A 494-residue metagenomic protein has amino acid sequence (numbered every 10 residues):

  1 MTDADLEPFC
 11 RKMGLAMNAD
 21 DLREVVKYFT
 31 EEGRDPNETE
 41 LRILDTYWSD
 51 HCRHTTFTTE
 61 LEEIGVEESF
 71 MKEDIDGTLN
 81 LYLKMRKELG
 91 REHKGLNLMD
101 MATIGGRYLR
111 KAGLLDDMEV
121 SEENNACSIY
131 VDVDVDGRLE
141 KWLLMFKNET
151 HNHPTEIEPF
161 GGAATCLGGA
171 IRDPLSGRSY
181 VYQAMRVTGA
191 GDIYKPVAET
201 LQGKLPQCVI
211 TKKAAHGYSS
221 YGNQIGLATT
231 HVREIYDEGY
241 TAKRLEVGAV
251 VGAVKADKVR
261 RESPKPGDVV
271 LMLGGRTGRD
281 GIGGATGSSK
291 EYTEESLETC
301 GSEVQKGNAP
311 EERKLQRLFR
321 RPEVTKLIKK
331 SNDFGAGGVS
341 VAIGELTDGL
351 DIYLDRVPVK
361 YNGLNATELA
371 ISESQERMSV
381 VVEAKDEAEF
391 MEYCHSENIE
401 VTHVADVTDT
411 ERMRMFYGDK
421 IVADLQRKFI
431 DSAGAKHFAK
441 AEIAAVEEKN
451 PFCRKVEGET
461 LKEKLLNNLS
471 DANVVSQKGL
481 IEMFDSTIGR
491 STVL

Functional and structural regions predicted by a protein language model:
M1-L494: Glycine/proline-enriched, intrinsically flexible loops and inter-domain linkers
